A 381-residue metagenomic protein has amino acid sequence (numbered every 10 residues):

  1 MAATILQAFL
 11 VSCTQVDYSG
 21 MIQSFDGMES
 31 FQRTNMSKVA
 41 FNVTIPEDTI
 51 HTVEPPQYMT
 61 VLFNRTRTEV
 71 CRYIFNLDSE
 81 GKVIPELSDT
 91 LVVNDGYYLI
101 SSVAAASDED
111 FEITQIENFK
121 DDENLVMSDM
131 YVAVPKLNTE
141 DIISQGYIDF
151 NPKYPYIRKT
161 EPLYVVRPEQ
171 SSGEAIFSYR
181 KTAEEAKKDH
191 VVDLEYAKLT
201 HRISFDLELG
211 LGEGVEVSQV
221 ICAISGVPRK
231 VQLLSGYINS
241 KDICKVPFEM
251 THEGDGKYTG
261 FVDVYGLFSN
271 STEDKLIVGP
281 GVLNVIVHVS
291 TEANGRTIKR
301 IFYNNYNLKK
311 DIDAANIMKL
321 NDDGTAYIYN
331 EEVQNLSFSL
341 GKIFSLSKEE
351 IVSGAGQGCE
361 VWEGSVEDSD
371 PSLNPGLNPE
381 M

Functional and structural regions predicted by a protein language model:
M1-F9: Bacterial N-terminal signal peptides
A8-A40, D370-S372: Bacterial Sec-dependent N-terminal signal peptides
Q32-T44, A197-R202: Short coil/turn motif common to extracellular beta-sandwich-like domains
N42-E54, D206-V215: Structural motif
Y58-Q115, V215-M318, L377-M381: Tryptophan-paired
E69-K198: Short, low-hydrophobicity acidic/polar segments
I142-S271: Acidic, serine/threonine- and glycine-rich low-complexity intrinsically disordered segments that serve as flexible
K309-M381: Extended, compositionally biased alpha-helical segments that mediate assembly or anchoring
